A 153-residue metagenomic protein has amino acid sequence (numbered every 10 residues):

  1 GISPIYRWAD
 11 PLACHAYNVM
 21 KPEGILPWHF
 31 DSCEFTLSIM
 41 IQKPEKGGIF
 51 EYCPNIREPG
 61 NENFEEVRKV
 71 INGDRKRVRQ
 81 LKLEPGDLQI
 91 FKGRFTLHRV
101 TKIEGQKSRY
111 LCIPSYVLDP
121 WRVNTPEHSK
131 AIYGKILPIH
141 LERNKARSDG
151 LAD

Functional and structural regions predicted by a protein language model:
I2-I90, R94: Catalytic core of non-heme Fe(II) oxygenases with the double-stranded beta-helix
P54, G60-D153: Catalytic core of Fe(II)/2-oxoglutarate
